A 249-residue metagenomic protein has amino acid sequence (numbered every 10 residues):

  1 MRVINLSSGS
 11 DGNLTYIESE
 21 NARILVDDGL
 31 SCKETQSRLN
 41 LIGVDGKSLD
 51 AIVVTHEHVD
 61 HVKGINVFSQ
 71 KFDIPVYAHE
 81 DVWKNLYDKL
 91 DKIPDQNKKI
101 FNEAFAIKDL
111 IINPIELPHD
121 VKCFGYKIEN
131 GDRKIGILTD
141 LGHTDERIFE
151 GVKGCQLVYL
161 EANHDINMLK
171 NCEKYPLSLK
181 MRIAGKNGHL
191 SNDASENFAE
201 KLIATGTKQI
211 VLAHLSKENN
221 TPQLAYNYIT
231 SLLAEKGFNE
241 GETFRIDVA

Functional and structural regions predicted by a protein language model:
M1-I42, F124-T139, L157: Conserved beta-strand hairpin/beta-sheet module of binuclear metal-dependent hydrolase folds, prominently
D11, H58-V62, W83-N85, K122 (+3 more regions): Active-site environment of divalent metal-dependent phosphoester hydrolases
V26-G29, L49-E57, Y77-E80, G136-T139 (+3 more regions): Active-site neighborhood of phospho(di)ester-bond hydrolases with catalytic His/Asp-centered motifs
K33-A78: Active-site metal-binding motif and surrounding structural segment of the metallo-beta-lactamase
K63-F72, D88-K89, N220-N227: Metal-dependent catalytic neighborhoods of phosphoester/phosphodiester hydrolases
H79-D132: Metallo-beta-lactamase
E103, D109-D120, N130-R133, L141-H143 (+1 more regions): Conserved catalytic scaffold of divalent metal-dependent phosphoesterases
E146-V248: Cap/insert and terminal regions of metallo-dependent hydrolase folds
